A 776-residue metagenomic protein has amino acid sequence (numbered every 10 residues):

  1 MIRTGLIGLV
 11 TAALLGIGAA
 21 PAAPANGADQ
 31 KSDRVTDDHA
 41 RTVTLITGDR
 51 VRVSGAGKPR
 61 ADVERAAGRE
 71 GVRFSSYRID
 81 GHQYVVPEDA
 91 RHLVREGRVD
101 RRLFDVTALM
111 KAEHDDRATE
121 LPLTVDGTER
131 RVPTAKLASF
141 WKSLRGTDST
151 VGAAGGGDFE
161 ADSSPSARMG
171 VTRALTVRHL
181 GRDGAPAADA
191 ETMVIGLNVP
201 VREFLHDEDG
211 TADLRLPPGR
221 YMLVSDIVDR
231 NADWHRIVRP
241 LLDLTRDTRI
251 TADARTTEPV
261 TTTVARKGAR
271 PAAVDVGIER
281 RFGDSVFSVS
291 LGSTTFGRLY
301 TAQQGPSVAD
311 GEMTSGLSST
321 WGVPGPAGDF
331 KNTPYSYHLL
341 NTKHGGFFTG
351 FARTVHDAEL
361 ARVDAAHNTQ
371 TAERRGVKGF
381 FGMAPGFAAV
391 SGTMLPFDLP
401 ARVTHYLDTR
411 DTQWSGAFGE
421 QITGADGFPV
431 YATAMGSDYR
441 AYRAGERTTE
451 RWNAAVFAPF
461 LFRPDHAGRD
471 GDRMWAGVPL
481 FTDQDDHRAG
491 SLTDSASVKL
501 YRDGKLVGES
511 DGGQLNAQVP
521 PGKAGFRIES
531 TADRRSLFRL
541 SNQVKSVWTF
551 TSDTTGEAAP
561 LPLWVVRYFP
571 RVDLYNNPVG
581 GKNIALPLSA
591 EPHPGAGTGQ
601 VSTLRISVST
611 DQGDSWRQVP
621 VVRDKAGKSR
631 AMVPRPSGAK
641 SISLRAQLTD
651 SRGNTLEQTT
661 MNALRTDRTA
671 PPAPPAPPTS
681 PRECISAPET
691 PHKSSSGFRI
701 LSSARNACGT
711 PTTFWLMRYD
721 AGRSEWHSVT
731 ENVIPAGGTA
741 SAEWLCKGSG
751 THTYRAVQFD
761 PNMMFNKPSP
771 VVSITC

Functional and structural regions predicted by a protein language model:
M1-A28, I606: Secretory targeting and sorting signals
A23-G48, G55: Low-complexity, acidic Ser/Thr/Pro-rich repeat tracts that form intrinsically disordered stalk/linker regions of very
K31, D37-H39, D49-R50, R60-D62 (+4 more regions): Low-complexity, acidic Ser/Thr/Pro-rich "mucin-like" tracts of secreted and single-pass surface proteins
A40-T44, P122, P587, Q618 (+3 more regions): A general secondary-structure boundary signal
F550-S552, A663-C776: Post-signal peptide N-terminal regions of Sec-secreted extracellular proteins
